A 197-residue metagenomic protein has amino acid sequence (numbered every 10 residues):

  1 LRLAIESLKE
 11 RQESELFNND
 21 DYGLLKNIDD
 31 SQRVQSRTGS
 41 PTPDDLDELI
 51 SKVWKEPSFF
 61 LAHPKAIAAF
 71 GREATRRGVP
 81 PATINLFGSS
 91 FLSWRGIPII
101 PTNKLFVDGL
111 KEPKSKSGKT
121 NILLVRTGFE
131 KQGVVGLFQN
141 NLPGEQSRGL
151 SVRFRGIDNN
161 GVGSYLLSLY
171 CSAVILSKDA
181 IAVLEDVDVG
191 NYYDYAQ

Functional and structural regions predicted by a protein language model:
L1-E56: Alpha-helical scaffold segments that mediate packing/assembly in large oligomeric complexes
L8, S58-F60, I97, G163: A broad, low-specificity signal marking well-ordered, structured residues that form hydrophobic/aromatic
E10-N18, W54-K55, R72-L86, S117-I122: Short low-complexity stretches enriched in small and charged residues
N18-L24, L61, L124-F129: A broad, low-specificity signal for short, low-complexity segments enriched in glycine/proline and polar/charged
D30-V34, R76, N191: Alpha-helix boundary/capping detector
D44-P80, F91-L92: Extended amphipathic alpha-helical segments with heptad-repeat/coiled-coil character used for oligomerization, fusion
A82-Q197: Sequence/fold signature of self-assembling virion shell proteins
